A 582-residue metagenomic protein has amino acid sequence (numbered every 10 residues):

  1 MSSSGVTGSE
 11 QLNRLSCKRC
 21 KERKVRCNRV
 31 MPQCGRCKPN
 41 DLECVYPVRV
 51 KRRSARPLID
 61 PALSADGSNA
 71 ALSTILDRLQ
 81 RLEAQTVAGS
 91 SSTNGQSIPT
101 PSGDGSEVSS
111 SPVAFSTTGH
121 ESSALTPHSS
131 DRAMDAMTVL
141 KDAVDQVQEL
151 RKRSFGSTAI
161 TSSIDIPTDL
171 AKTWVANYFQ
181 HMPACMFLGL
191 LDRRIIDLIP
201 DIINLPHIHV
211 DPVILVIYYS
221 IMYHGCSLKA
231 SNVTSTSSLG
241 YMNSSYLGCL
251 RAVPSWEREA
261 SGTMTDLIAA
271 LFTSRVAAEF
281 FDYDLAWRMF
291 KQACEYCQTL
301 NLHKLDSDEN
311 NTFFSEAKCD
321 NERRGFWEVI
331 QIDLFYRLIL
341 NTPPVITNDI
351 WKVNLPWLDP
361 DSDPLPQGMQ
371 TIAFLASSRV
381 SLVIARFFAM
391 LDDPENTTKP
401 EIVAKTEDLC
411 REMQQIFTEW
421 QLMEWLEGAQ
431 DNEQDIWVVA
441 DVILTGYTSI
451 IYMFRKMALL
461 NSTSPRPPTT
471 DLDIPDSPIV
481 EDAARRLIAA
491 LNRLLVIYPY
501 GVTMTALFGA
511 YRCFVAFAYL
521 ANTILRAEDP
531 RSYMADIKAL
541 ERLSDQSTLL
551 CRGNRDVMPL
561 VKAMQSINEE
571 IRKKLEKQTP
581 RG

Functional and structural regions predicted by a protein language model:
M1-M186, P200-M222, T236-S237: Intrinsic, low-complexity transcriptional activation domains
T7, G240-I268, Q292-D308, E328 (+3 more regions): Long, amphipathic alpha-helical regulatory blocks in the mid-to-C-terminal portion of eukaryotic proteins
P32-G35, K51, I196, L267 (+3 more regions): Short amphipathic alpha-helical segments embedded in low-complexity Lys/Glu-rich regions
A84, M134, N177-Q180, R275-V353 (+4 more regions): Acidic/serine-rich, low-complexity amphipathic helices located in mid- to C-terminal regulatory regions
T100, D104-V113, F374, P467-P468 (+2 more regions): C-terminal, low-complexity intrinsically disordered regions in eukaryotic proteins
K152-T265, L271-D282, E309-A317, D361-G368 (+6 more regions): C-terminal transcriptional activation/regulatory domains of eukaryotic transcription factors
M186-L191, K229-T234, N301-K304, R337-D349 (+2 more regions): Proline-centered turn/helix-capping motifs that create local helix->coil transitions or kinks
G368, L375-L391: Extended catalytic-interface subdomain
